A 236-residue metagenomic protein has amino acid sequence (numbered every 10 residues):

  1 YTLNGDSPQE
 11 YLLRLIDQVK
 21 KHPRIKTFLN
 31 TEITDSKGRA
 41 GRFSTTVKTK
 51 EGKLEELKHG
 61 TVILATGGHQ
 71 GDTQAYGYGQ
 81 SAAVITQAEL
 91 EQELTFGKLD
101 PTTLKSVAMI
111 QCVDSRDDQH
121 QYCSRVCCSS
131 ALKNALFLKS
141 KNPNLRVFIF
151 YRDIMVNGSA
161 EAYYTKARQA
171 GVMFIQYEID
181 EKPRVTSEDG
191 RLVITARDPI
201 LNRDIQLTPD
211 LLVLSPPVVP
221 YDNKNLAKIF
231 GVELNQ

Functional and structural regions predicted by a protein language model:
Y1-L15: Conserved nucleotide-cofactor-binding alpha/beta core module
Q9, S36, E51-E56, A65-N157 (+2 more regions): Rossmann-like dinucleotide/flavin-binding elements
Y11-T66, L132-D222: A Rossmann-like FAD-binding core segment of flavoenzymes
